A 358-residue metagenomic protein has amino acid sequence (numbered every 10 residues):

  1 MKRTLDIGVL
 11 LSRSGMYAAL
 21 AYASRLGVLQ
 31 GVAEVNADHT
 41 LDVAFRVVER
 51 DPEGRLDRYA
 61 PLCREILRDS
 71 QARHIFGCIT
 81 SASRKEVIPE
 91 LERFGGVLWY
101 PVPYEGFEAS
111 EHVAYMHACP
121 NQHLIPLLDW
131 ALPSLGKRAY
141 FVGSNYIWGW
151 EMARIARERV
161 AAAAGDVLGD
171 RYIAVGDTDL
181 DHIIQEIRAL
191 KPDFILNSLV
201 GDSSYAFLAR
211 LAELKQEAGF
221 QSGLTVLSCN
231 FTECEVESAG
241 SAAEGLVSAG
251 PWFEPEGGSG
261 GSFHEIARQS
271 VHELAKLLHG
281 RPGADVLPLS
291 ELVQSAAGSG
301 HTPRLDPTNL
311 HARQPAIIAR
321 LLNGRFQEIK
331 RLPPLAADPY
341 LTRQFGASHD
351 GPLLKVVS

Functional and structural regions predicted by a protein language model:
T4, G8-L29, R50-G54: Extracytoplasmic "Venus flytrap"
S24, H39-G106: Beta-alpha junction/loop-to-helix N-cap segments that form part of ligand/metal-binding clefts
D38-G54, S110-H112, V160-D177: Short beta-strand elements in bilobed, periplasmic/extracellular small-molecule ligand-binding domains
D69-I79, W99-P101, Y140-F141, K191-F207 (+2 more regions): Periplasmic-binding protein-like
G96-P126: Extracellular glycoside hydrolase catalytic/binding regions
M116-R171: An alpha-beta-alpha
L211-P282: Extracellular/periplasmic periplasmic-binding protein-like sensory domains
A275-D350, V356-V357: Segments of small-molecule ligand-sensing domains
